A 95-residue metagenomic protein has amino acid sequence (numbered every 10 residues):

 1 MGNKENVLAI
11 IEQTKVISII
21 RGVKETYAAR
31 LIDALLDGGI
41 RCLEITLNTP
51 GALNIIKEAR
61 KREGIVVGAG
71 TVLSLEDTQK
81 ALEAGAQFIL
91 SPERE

Functional and structural regions predicted by a protein language model:
M1-A84: Conserved N-terminal beta1-alpha1 strand-loop-helix module at the mouth
G85-E95: Glycine-rich phosphate-binding active-site loops on the catalytic face of alpha/beta enzymes
